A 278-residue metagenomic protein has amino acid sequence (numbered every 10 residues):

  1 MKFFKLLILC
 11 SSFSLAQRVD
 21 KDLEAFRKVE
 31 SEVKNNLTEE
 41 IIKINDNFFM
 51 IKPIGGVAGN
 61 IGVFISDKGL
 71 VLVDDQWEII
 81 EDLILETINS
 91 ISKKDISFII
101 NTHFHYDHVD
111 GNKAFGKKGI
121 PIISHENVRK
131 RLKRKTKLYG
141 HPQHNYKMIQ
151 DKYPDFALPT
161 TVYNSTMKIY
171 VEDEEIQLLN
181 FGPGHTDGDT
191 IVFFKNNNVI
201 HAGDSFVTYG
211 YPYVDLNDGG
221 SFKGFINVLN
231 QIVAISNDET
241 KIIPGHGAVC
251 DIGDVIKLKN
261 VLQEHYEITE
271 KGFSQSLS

Functional and structural regions predicted by a protein language model:
M1-L9: Sec-dependent signal peptide recognition, specifically the positively charged N-region followed immediately by
I8-A16: Hydrophobic h-region of N-terminal signal peptides that target proteins for export in Gram-negative bacteria
A16-N35: Sec-dependent signal peptide cleavage junction
I42-I88, V192-D204: Conserved beta-strand hairpin/beta-sheet module of binuclear metal-dependent hydrolase folds, prominently
K43, R129-F181, N196, L229 (+1 more regions): Metallo-beta-lactamase
N47, F64, D74, I88 (+9 more regions): Divalent metal-coordination and catalytic microenvironments
D67-V71, I79-S124: Active-site metal-binding motif and surrounding structural segment of the metallo-beta-lactamase
G69-L70, W77-I79, K168, E175-N260 (+1 more regions): Metallo-beta-lactamase
